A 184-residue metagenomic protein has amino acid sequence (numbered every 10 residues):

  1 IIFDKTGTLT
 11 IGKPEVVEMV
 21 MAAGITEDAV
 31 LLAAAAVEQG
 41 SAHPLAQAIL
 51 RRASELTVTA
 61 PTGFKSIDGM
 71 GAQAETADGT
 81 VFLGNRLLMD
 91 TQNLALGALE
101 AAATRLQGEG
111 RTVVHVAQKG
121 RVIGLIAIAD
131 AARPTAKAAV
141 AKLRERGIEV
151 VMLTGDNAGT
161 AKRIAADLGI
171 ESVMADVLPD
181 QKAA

Functional and structural regions predicted by a protein language model:
I1-T10, P14-A184: Cytosolic catalytic headpiece
